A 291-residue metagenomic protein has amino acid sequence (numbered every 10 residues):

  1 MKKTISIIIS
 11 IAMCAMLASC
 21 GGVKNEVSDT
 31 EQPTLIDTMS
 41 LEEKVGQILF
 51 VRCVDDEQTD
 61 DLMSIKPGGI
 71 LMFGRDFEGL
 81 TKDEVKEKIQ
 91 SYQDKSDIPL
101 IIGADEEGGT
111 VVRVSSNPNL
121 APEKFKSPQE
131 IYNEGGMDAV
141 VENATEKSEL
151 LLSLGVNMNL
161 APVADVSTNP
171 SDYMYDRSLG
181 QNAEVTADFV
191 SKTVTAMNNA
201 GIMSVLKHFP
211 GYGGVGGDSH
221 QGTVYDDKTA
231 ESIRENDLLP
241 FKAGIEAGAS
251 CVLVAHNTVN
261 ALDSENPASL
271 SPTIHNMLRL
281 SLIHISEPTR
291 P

Functional and structural regions predicted by a protein language model:
M1-I9: Positively charged n-region of N-terminal signal peptides that target proteins for export
A18-S19: C-terminal motif of bacterial Sec signal peptides marking the signal peptidase cleavage site
N25-I102, E106-S116, I283: N-terminal hydrophobic targeting/anchoring segments and the immediately downstream early-domain regions of hydrolases
S40, E78-S91, L100, T110-V112 (+3 more regions): Second-shell residues forming the walls of enzyme active-site clefts
I48, M63-G79, L160, T168-N169 (+1 more regions): Short acidic, glycine-rich surface-loop motifs adjacent to enzyme active sites
I48-D56, P128-V140, G222-E235: Active-site mouth loops of central-metabolism enzymes
C53-M63, V140-K147, L238-L239: Short, acidic/polar
K126-V194, N198: A substrate-binding/cap region within the structured catalytic cores of diverse enzymes
